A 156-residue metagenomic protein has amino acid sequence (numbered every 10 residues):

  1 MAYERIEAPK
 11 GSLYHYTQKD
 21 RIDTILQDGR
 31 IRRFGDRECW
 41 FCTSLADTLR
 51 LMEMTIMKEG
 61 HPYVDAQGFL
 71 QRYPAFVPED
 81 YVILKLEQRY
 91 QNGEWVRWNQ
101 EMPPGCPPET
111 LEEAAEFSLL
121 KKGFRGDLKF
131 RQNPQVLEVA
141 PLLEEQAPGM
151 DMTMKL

Functional and structural regions predicted by a protein language model:
M1-A2, C39-F41, L45-L51, K85-L86 (+2 more regions): Generic low-polarity alpha-helical segments
M1-W40, E53-I56: ADP-ribose/NAD+-binding catalytic cleft of ART/PARP-like enzymes
A8, T17-D20, T43, C106-E109 (+1 more regions): Short coil/turn linker and secondary-structure boundary residues
H15-Q18, F41-T43, E79, L84-E87: Short His-Asn-centered micro-motif
R21, A46-T48, R89-Q91: Short, solvent-exposed loop/turn segments at secondary-structure junctions
Q27, L45-P62: Short active-site loop/helix that positions an aromatic residue
R37-S44, E112-E116: A generic structural motif
E59-L156: Active-site and NAD+-binding cores of ADP-ribose-processing enzymes
